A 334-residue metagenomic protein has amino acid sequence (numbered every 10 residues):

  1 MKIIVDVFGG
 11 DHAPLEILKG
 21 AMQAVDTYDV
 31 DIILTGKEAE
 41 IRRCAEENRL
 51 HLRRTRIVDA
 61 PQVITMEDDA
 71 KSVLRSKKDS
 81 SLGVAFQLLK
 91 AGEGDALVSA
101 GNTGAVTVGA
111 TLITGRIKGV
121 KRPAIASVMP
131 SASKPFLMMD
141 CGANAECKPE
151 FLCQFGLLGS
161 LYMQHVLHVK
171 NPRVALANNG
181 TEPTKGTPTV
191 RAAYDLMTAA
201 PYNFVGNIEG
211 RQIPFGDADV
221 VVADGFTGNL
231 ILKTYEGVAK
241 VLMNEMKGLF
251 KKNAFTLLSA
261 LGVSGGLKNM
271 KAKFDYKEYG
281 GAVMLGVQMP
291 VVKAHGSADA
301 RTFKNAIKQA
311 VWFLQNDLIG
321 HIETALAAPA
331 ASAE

Functional and structural regions predicted by a protein language model:
M1-R42: N-terminal phosphate-binding or glycine-rich loops at protein starts, especially the Walker A/P-loop of NTPases
V5-L15, A143-C153, K293-A300: Short, glycine-rich nucleotide/cofactor-binding loops
L15-E16, D31-I33, E38-A39, A145-G210 (+3 more regions): Glycine-rich phosphate/diphosphate-binding loop of Rossmann-like nucleotide-binding domains
V25-Y28, E46-R54, L167, M197-Y202: Short helix-capping segments at alpha-helix termini
L50-G94: Phosphate/nucleotide-donor binding subsite
L88-T107, K185, V190-L196, A200-M270: Glycine-rich phosphate-binding loop
T111-A124, V128-M138, V220-V221, G225-E334: Glycine-rich phosphate/nucleotide-binding loop
